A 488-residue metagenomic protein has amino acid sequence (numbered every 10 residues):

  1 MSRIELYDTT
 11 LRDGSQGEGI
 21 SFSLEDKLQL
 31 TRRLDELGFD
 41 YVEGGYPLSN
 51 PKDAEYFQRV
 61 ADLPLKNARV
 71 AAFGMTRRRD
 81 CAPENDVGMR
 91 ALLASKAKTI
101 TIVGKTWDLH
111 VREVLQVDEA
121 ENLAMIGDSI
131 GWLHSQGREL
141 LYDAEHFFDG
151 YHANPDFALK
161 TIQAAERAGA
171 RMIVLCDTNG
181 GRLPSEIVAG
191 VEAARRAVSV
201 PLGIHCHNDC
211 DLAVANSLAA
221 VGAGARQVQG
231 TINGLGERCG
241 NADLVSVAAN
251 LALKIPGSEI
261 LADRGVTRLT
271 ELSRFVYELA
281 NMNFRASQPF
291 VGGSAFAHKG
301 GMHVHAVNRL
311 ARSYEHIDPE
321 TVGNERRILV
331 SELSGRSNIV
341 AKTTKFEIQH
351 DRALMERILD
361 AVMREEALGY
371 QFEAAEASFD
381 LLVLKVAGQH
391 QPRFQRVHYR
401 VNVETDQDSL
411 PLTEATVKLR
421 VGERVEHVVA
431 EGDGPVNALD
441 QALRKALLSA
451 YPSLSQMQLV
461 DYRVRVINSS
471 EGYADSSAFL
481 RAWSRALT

Functional and structural regions predicted by a protein language model:
R3-I4, T10, A249, I255-R424 (+2 more regions): A mid-to-C-terminal "edge-of-domain" accessory segment
I4-L6, Q16-V42, S49, F57-L65 (+2 more regions): Alpha/beta enzyme core
I20, Y46-N50, R78, E119 (+12 more regions): Hydrophobic alpha-helical scaffolding
K66-F73: A glycine-rich helix N-cap at a beta->alpha junction
N179-R182, V188-N308: Catalytic alpha/beta core domains of metabolic enzymes, predominantly
S258, N283, A446-Q456: Active-site phosphate-binding and catalytic loops of NTP-dependent enzymes
D433-P452: A short, contiguous, amphipathic alpha-helix enriched in charged residues
A450-L487: Generic long, charged, amphipathic alpha-helical segments
